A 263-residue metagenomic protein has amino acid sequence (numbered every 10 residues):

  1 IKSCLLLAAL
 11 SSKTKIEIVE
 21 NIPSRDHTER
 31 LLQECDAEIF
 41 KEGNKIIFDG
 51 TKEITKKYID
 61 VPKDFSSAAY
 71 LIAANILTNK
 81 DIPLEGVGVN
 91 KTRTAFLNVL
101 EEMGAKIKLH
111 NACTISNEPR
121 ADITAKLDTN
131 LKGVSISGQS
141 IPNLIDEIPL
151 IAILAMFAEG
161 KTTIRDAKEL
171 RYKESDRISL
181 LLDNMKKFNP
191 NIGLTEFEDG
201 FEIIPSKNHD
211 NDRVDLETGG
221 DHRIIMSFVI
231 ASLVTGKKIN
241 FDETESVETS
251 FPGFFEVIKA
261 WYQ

Functional and structural regions predicted by a protein language model:
I1-Q263: Short, structured segments at the rim of ligand-binding sites
